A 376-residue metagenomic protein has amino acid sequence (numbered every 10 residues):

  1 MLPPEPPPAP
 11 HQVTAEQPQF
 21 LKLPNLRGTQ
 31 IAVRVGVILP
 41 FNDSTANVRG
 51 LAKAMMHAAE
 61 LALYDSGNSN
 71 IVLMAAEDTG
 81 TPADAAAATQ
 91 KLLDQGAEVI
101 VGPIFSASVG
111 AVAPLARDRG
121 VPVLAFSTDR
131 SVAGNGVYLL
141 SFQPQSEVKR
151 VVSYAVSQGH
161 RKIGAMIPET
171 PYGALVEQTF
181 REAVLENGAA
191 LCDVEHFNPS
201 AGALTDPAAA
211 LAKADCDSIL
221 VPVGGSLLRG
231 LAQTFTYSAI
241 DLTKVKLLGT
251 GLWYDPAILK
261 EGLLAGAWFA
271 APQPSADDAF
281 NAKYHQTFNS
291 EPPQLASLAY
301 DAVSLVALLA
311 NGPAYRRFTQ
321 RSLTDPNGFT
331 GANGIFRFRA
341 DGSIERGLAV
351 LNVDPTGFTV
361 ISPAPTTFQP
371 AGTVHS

Functional and structural regions predicted by a protein language model:
M1-S376: Extracytosolic ligand-binding ectodomains
